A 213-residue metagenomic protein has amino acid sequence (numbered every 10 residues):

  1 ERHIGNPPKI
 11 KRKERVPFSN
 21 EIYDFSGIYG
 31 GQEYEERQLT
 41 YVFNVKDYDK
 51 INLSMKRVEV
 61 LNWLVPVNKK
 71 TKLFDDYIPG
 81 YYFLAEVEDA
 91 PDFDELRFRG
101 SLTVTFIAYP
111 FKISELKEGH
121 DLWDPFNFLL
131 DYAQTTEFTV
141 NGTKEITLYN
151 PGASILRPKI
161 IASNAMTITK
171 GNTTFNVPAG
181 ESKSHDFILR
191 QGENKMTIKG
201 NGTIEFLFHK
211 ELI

Functional and structural regions predicted by a protein language model:
E1-E36, L84-D92: Solvent-exposed edge beta-strands and adjacent loop segments that serve as assembly or binding interfaces
S26-I51, F98-K112, N194: Oligomerization/assembly interface segments of phage tail-like spikes and tubes
E33-R37, V65-V67, L96-G100, G152-S154 (+1 more regions): Solvent-exposed loop and beta-edge segments used for protein-protein assembly and interaction
D47-Y81: Short N-terminal edge-element motif at the start of the domain
M55-L61, S101-L102, G119-D121: "Short basic amphipathic alpha-helical interaction patches in structured regions
K69-K112: Short beta-strand and beta-hairpin "edge-sheet" elements
S114-I213: Intrinsically disordered, low-complexity segments enriched in serine, threonine, and glycine
